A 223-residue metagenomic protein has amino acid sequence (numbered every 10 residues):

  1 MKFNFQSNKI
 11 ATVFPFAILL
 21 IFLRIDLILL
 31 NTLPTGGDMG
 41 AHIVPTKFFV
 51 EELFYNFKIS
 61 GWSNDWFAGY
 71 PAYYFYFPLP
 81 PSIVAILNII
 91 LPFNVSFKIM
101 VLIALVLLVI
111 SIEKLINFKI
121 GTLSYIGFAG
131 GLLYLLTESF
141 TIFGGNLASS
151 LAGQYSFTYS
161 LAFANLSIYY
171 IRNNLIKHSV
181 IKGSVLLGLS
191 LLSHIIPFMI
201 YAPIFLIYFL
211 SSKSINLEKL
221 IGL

Functional and structural regions predicted by a protein language model:
M1-D26: Start-transfer (signal-anchor) and selected internal transmembrane alpha helices of multi-pass inner/ER membrane
K2, I200-L223: Perimembrane helix-loop-helix junctions
V13, I99, I126-G127, V180-V185 (+2 more regions): Hydrophobic alpha-helical transmembrane segments
F22-N165, L189-M199: Active-site lumenal/periplasmic loops and adjacent helix-entry segments of GT-C-fold, multi-pass membrane
I86, S111-K119, Y170-N174, F205 (+1 more regions): Hydrophobic membrane-targeting alpha-helices
Y159-K182, F209-L210, S214: Membrane-interface transmembrane helices that cradle and orient dolichyl/undecaprenyl
Y170, V180-I195, L206: Membrane-interface alpha helices of multi-pass inner-membrane proteins
